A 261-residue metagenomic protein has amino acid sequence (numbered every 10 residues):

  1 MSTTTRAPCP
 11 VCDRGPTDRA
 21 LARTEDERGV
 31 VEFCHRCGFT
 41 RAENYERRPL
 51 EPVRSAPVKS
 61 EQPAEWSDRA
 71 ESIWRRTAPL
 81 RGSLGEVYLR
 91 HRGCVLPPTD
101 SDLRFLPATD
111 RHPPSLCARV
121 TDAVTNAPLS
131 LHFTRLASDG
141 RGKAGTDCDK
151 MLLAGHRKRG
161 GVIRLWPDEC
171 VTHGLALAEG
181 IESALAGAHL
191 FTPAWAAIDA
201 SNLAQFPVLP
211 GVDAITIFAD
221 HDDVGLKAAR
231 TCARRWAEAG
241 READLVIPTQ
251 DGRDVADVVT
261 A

Functional and structural regions predicted by a protein language model:
M1-P97, D223-K227, R234, A243-L245: Non-catalytic accessory segments of DNA primases and related replication-initiation nucleases
P10, F33, V171-L175, I181-A261: TOPRIM fold recognition
C12, H35-C37, R119-T121, T134 (+1 more regions): Structured loops at beta-to-helix junctions and adjacent beta-edge loops in soluble globular domains
C12-G15, A108-H112: A short catalytic or substrate-binding loop motif that flags glycine-/basic-rich loops and adjacent residues that bind
E25, T121-D122, P248: Hydrophobic alpha-helical segments, especially N-terminal targeting/anchoring helices
C94-R111: Short, basic/aromatic recognition patches
L103, I163, V255-V258: Short clusters of hydrophobic/aromatic residues that line enzyme substrate/ligand-binding pockets
R111-A214: Phosphate-handling DNA/RNA-contact segment within nucleic-acid enzymes
